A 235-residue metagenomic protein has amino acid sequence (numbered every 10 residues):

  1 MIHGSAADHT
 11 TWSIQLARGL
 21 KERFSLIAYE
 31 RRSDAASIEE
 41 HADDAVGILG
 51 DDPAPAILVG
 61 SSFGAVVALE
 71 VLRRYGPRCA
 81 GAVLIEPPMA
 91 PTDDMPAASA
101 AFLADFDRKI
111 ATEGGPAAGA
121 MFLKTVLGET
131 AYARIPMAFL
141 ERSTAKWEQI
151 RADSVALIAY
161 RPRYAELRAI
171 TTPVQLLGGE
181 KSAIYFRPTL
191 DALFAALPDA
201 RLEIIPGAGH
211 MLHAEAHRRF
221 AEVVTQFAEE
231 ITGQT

Functional and structural regions predicted by a protein language model:
M1-A35: Conserved HGGG/HGGXW glycine-rich cap/lid loop of the alpha/beta-hydrolase fold
M1-S5, S62, G179: Glycine-rich His-Gly loop
Y29-S33, P87, G207: Active-site loop/turn elements of alpha/beta-hydrolase fold enzymes, especially the short glycine-/histidine-rich
E40-A56: Conserved acidic catalytic loop of the alpha/beta-hydrolase fold
A54-D94: Conserved hydrolase catalytic core segment
A97, T112-A152, I158: Conserved alpha/beta-hydrolase catalytic His-Asp/Glu region
F139-A195, I204: Conserved serine/cysteine hydrolase catalytic core
D199-T235: Catalytic active-site module of serine/aspartate enzymes centered on a nucleophile-bearing elbow/loop
